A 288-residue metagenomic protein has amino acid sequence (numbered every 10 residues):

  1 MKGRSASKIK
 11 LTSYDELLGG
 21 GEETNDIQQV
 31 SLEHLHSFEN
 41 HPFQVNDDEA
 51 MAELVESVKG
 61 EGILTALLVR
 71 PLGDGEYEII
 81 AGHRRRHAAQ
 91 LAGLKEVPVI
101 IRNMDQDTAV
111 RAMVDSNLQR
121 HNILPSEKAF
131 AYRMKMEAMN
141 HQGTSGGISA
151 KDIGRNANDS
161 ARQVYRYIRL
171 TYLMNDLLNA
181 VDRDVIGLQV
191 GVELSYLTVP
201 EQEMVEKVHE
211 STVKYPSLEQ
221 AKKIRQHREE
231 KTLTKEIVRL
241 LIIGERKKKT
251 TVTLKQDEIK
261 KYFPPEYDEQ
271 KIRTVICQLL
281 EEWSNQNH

Functional and structural regions predicted by a protein language model:
M1-E23, I259-F263, Y267, K271-S284: Short linear clamp-binding motif
M1-R102, M113-Q119: Short, charged/polar connector segments at secondary-structure boundaries
T24-I27, N46, R102, Q106 (+4 more regions): A generic short alpha-helical patch detector that favors 3-5-residue windows in or near N-terminal regions
S31, D47-A50, L54, E76 (+7 more regions): Helical mechanochemical/support elements of P-loop NTPase systems and associated helical scaffolds
G62, G93, N158, D184-V185: Glycine-centered loop/turn motif at secondary-structure junctions
H87-Y172: Amphipathic, charge-rich alpha-helical segments that serve as recognition/docking helices
F130-E137, A161-Q278, E282: Amphipathic alpha-helical extensions and coiled-coil-like segments
